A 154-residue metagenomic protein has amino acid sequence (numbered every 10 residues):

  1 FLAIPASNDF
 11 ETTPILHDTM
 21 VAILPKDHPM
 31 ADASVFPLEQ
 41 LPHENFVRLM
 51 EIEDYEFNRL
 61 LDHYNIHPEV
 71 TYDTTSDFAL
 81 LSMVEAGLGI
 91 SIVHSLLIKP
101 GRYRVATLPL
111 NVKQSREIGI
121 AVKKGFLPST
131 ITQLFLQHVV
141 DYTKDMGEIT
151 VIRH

Functional and structural regions predicted by a protein language model:
F1-A6, P25-K26, S76, I92-L97: Beta->alpha turn/N-cap motifs
F1-M20, L80, V84-L88, R104-L108: Short beta-strand-centered segments that line the small-molecule binding cleft or hinge of alpha/beta clamshell
L2-A6, P29-A31, G101-Y103, T143: Short gly/ser/thr-rich secondary-structure transition/capping motifs
D9-M20, L24-F46: Flexible hinge/capping segments at coil-to-helix
T12, A22-I23, F46, I92 (+3 more regions): Generic preference for hydrophobic
E44-Y64, P128-L136, M146-I152: Secondary-structure junction motif
I52-A106: Hydrophobic hinge/microswitch elements
T107-I149: A late-sequence structural motif
